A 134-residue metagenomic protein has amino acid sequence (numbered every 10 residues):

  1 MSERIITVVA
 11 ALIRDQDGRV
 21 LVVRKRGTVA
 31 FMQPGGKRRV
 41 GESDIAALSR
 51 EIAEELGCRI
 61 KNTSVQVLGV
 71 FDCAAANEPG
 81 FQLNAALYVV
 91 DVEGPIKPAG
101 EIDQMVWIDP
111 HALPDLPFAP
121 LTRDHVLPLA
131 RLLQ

Functional and structural regions predicted by a protein language model:
M1-V20, K37: Conserved N-terminal beta-strand and adjoining loop/helix that marks the start of the Nudix/MutT-like hydrolase domain
T7-V9, G18, L83-A86, D103: Change "...and in nucleic-acid phosphodiester-cleaving endonucleases..." to "...and in nucleic-acid processing enzymes
I13-R14, V22, V90, W107: Conserved hydrophobic "DFG−1" position in protein kinase catalytic cores
K25: Short loop/turn segments immediately following the C-termini of beta-strands
M32, Q82, W107: Short aromatic/basic micro-patch
P34-L68: The catalytic Nudix box helix
F71-I96: Active-site-adjacent beta-strand/loop module that shapes the phosphate/pyrophosphate-binding cleft
V89, K97-L129: NUDIX/MutT-family hydrolases
